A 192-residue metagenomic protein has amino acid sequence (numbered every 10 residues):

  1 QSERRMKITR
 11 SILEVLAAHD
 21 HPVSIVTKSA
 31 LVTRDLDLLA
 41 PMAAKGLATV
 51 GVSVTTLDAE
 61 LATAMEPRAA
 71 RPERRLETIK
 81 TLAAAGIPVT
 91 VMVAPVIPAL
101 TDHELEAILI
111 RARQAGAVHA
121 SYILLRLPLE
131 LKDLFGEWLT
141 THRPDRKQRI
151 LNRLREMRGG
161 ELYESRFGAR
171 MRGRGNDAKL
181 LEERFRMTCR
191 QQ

Functional and structural regions predicted by a protein language model:
Q1-G51, T55-T63, P72-I79, A84: Conserved Radical SAM active-site core
R4-K7, E66-R74, L100, E104 (+2 more regions): Alpha-helix N-cap and loop-to-helix initiation/capping positions
V23, A48-V52, V89-V93, A120-Y122: Hydrophobic faces of well-ordered beta-strands that scaffold small-molecule active sites in alpha/beta enzyme cores
V26-T33, I97-E106: Active-site glycine- and acidic-residue-rich loops that bind and position anionic ligands or nucleotide-like cofactors
L36, A62-A64, D102-H103, K132-L134: Short, well-ordered secondary-structure micro-motifs
L57-A59, M65-R68, T81-T101, L124-L127 (+1 more regions): Conserved strand-turn element in the central/C-terminal portion of the radical SAM core barrel that lines
H103-Q192: Auxiliary Fe-S-binding modules of radical SAM enzymes
